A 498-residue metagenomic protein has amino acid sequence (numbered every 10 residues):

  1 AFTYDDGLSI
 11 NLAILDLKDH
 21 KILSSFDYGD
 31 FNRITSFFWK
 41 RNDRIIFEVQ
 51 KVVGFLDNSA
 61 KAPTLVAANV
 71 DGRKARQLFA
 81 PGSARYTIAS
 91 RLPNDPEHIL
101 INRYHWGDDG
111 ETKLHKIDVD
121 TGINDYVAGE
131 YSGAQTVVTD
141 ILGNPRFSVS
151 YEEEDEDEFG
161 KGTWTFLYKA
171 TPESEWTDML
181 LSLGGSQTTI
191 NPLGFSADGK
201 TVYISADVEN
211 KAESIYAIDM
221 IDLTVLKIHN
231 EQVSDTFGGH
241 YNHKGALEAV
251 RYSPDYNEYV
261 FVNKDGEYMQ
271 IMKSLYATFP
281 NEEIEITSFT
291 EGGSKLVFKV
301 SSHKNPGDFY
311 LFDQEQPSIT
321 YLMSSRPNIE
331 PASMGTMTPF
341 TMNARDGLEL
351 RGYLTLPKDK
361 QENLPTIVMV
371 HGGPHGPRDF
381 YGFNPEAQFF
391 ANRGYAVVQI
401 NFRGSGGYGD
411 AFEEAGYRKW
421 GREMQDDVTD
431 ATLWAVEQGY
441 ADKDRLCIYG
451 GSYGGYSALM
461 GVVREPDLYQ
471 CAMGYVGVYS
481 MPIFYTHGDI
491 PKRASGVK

Functional and structural regions predicted by a protein language model:
F2-D27: Beta-propeller domains
I10-N11, Q50-V52, D57-R351, L356-Q361 (+2 more regions): Peripheral, non-catalytic segments that deliver or gate enzyme domains
D19-N58, Q232-D235: Blade-loop segments of beta-propeller domains
E362-G372: Short beta-strand element of the alpha/beta-hydrolase
T366, A391-N401: A fold-wide structural signal in alpha/beta-hydrolase
P374-G376, V397: Serine-hydrolase catalytic-loop signature spanning alpha/beta hydrolases and amidase-signature enzymes
F402-K498: Active-site-proximal cap/loop segments of hydrolase catalytic domains
